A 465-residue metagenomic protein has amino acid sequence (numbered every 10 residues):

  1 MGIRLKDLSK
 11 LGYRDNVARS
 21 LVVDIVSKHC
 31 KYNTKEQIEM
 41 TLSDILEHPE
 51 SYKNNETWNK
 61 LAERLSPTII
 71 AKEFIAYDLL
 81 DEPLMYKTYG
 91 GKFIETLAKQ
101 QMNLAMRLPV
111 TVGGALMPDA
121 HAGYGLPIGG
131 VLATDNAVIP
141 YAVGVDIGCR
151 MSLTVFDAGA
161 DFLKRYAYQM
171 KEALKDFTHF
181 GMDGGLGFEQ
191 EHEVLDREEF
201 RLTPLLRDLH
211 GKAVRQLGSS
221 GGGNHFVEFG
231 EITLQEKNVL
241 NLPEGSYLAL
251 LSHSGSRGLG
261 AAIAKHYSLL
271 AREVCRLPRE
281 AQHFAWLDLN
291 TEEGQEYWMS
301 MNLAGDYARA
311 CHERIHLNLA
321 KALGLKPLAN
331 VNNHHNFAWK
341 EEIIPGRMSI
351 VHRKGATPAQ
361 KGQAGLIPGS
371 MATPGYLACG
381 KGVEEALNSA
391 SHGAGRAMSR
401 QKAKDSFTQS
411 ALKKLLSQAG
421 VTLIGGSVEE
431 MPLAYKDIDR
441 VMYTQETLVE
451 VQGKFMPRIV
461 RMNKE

Functional and structural regions predicted by a protein language model:
M1-L65: Charged substrate- and nucleic-acid-binding regions of tRNA-handling and nucleotidyl-transfer enzymes, centered on
G2-L11, S51, I70, E82 (+6 more regions): Charge-biased, low-complexity intrinsically disordered regions
E50-G91, L317-N332: Polybasic, low-complexity association/targeting segments
R64-T111, G187-Q190, L195-E199, Q216-S219: N- or domain-start disorder-to-order transition segments that initiate the globular core
L84, I94, P109-G113, Y124-I128 (+4 more regions): Domain-length cofactor-binding catalytic modules of enzymes
